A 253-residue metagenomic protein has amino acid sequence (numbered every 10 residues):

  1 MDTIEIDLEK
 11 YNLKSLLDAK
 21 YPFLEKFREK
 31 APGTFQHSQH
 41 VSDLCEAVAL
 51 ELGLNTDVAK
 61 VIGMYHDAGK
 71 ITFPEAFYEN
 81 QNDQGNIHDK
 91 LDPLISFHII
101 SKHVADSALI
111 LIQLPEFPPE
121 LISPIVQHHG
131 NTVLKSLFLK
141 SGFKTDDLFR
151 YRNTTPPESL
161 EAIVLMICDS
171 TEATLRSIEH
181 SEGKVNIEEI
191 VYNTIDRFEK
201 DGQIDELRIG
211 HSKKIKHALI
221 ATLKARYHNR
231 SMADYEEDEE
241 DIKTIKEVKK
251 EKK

Functional and structural regions predicted by a protein language model:
M1-R28, E251-K252: Non-catalytic interface/linker regions that flank or bridge core catalytic/transmembrane domains
I4, E9-K10, V48, H228 (+1 more regions): Core, soluble structural subunits of large cytosolic macromolecular machines
P22-E188, N193-D201, H211: Divalent metal-dependent catalytic cores for phosphoryl transfer on phosphate-bearing substrates
L114, E179, E240, K250-K253: Charge-biased, low-complexity intrinsically disordered regions
E199, Q203-E251: Long, hydrophobic alpha-helical segments that serve as membrane-spanning/inserting helices
